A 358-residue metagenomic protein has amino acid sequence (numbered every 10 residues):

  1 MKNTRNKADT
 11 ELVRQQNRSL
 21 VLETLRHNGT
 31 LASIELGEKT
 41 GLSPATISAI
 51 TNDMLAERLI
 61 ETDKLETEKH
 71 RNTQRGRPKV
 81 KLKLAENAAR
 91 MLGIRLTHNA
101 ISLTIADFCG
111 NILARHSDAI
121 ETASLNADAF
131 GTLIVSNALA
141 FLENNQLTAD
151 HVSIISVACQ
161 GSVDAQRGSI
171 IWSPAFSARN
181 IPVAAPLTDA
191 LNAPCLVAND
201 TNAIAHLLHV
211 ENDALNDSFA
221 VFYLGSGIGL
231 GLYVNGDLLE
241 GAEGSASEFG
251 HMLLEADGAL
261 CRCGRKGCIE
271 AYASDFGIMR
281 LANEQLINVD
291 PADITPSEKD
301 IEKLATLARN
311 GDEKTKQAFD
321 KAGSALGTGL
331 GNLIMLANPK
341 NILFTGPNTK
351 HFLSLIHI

Functional and structural regions predicted by a protein language model:
M1-G76, K83-A119, A123-D150, E211-D213 (+2 more regions): ATP-binding/phosphotransfer module of carbohydrate and carboxylate kinases, centering on a glycine-rich
T62-D63, C195-D200, L232: General beta-strand structural signal in soluble alpha/beta enzymes
H98, A203, S226: Short, glycine/acidic-enriched loop or turn micro-motifs at the edges of active sites
D107, A165, Y233: Short, acidic, Ser/Thr-enriched surface-loop or helix-capping motifs
I112-S218, L353-L355: Glycine-rich phosphate-binding loop and adjoining helix at the ATP-binding site of ATP-dependent phosphoryl-transfer
Q160-S162, G225-G227, N348-T349: Short glycine-rich anion-binding loops that position phosphate/pyrophosphate groups of nucleotides and phosphorylated
L215-Y272: Glycine-rich phosphate-binding loop of actin/hexokinase-like ATP-binding domains
